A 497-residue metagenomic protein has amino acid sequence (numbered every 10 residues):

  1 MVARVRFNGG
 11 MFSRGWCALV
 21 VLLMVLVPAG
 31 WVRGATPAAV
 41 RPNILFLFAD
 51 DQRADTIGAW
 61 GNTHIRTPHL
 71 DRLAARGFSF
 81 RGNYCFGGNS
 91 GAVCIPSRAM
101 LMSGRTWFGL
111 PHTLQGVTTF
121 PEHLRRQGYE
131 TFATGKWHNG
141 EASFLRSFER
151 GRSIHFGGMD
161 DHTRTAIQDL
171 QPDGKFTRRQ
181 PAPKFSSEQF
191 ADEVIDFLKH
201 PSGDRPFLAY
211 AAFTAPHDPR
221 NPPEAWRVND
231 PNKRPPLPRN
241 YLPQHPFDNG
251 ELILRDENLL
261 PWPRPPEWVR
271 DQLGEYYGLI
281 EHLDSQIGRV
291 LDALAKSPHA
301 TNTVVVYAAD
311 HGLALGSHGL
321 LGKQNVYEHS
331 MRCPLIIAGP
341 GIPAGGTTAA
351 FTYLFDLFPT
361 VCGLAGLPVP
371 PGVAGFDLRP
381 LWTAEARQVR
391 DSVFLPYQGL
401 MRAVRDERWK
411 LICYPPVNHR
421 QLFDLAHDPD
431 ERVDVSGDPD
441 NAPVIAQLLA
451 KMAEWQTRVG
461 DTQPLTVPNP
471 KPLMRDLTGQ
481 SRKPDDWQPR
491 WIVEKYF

Functional and structural regions predicted by a protein language model:
M1-S13: N-terminal secretory signal peptides that target proteins for export/translocation
R6-G9, L22, G34, D476: A detector of low-complexity, intrinsically disordered, Ser/Thr/Gly/Pro/Ala-rich segments
W16-A29: Bacterial N-terminal signal peptides
V32-P415, R420, P429-A450, T457 (+3 more regions): Formylglycine-dependent sulfatase
A426: Residues forming the ATP-binding cleft of Hanks-type serine/threonine protein kinase domains
